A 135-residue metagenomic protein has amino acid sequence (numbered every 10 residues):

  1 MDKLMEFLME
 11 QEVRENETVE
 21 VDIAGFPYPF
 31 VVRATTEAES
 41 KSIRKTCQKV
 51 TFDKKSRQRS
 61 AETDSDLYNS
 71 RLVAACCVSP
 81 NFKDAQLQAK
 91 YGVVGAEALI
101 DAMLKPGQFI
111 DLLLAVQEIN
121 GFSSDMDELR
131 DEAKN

Functional and structural regions predicted by a protein language model:
M1-E15: Extended acidic low-complexity intrinsically disordered regions
N16-G25: Short acidic-hydrophobic surface loop/beta-edge motif
F26-N135: Short, surface-exposed, charged amphipathic helix/loop patches that serve as local interaction elements
